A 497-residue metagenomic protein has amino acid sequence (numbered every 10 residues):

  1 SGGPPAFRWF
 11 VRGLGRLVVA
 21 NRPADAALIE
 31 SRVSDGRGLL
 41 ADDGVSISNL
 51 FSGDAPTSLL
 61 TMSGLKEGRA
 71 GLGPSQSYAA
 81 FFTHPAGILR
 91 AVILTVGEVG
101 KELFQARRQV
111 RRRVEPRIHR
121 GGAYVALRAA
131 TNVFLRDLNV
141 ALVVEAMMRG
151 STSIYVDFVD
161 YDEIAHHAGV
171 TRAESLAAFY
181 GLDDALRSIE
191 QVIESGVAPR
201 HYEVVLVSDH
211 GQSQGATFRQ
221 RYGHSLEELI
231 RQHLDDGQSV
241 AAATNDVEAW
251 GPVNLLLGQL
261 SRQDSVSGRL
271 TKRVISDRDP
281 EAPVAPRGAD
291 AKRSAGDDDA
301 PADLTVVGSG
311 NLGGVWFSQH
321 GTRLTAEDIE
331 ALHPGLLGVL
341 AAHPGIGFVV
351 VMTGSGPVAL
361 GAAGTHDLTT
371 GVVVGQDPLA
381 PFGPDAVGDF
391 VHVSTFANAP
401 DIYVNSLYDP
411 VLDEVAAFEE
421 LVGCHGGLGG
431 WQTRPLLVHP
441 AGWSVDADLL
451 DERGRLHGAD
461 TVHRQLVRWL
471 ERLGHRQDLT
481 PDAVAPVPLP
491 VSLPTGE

Functional and structural regions predicted by a protein language model:
S1-T152, D157-G169, V307-F317, G321-L324 (+3 more regions): His/Asp/Glu-rich, glycine-adjacent segments that coordinate divalent cations and/or stabilize oxyanion chemistry on
L17-D43, I47-A55, L65, V247-Q465 (+2 more regions): Active-site neighborhoods of enzymes that stabilize oxyanions during catalysis
S58-T61, I164-H166, Q214-A216, G223-L229 (+4 more regions): Short helix/loop capping segments that flank catalytic or ligand/cofactor-binding pockets
G64-G68, G169-L176, T217-I230, T322 (+3 more regions): Short secondary-structure boundary/capping segments
A80, G87, A146, E163-H166 (+7 more regions): A structural signal for the main folded, soluble domain(s) of proteins
G121-A129, I164-S175, Q212, S444-E452: Glycine- and acidic
V133-F134, I154, Y161-V204, E228-Q238 (+1 more regions): A long, amphipathic alpha-helix that forms part of the scaffold/cap immediately adjacent to metal-dependent active
A185-G223, V358-G361, T365-H366: Metal-dependent active-site segment of extracytoplasmic phospho-/sulfohydrolases and closely related
